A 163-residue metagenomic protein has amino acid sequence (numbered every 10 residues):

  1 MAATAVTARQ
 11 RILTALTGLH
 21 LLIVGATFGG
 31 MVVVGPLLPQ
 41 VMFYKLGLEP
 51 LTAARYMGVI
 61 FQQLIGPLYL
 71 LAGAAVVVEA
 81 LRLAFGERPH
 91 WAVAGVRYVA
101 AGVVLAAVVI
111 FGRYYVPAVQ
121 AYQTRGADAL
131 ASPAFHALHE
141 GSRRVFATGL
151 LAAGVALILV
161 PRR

Functional and structural regions predicted by a protein language model:
A3-A74, E79-G86, T124-H136: Interfacial loop at the N-terminal end of multi-pass membrane proteins
L22-G29, V99-G112: Hydrophobic alpha-helical membrane-insertion segments
V59-I60, V93, R97-A106, E140-G141: Alpha-helical membrane-spanning segments of integral membrane proteins, especially the hydrophobic core of TM bundles
L64, E140-A147: Membrane-interface loop-to-helix entry segments
L68-V76, A147-A156: Hydrophobic cores of alpha-helical transmembrane segments in multi-pass inner/ER membrane proteins, independent
L81-V99: Cytoplasmic juxtamembrane regions at transmembrane-helix boundaries
G112-A127: Functional transmembrane-helix hotspots
